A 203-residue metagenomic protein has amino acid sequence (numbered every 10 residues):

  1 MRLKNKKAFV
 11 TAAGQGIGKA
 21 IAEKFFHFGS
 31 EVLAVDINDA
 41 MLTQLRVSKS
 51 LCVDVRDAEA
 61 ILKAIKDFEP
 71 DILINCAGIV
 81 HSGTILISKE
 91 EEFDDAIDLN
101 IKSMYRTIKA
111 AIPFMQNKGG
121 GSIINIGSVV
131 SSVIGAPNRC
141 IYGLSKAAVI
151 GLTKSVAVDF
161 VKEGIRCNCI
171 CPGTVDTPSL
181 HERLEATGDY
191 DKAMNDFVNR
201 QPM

Functional and structural regions predicted by a protein language model:
G14-Q15: Conserved glycine-rich cofactor-binding loop
A77-S82: Conserved NAD(P)H cofactor-binding loop of Rossmann-fold oxidoreductase domains
T84-I85, E92-I97, F197: Substrate-binding pocket helix/loop in short-chain dehydrogenase/reductase
S88, I134-G143, S155, R183: Active-site loop-to-helix junction immediately N-terminal to the catalytic Tyr of the SDR YXXXK motif in Rossmann-fold
I108, S145, T153: Active-site helix of classical SDR
P113, V158-K162: Alpha-helical segment proximal to the catalytic Tyr-Lys
S128: Residue(s) in the substrate-gating loop at a strand-loop-helix junction that position the organic substrate next
